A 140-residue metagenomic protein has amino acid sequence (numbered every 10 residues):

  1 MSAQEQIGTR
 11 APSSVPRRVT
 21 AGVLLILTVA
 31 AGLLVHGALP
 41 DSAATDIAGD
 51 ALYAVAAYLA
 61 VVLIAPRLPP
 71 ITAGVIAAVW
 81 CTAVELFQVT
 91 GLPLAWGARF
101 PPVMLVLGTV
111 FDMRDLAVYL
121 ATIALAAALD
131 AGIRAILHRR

Functional and structural regions predicted by a protein language model:
S2-R139: Bulky hydrophobic segments
